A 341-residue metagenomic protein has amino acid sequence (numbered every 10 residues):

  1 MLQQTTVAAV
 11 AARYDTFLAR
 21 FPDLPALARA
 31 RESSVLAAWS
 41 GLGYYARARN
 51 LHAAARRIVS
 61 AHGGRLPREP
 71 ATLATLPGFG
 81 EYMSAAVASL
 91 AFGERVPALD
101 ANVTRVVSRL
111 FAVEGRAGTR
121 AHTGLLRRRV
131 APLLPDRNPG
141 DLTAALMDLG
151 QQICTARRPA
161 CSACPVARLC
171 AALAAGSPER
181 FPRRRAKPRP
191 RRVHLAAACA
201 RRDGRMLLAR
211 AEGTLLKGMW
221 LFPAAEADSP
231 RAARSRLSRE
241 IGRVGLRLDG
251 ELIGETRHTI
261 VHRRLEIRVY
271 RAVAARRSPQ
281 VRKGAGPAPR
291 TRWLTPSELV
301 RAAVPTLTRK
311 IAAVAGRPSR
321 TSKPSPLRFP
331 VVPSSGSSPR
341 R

Functional and structural regions predicted by a protein language model:
L2-E179, P190-R192, R243-R247: Catalytic cores of DNA base-excision repair glycosylases
Q151-R341: Intrinsically disordered, low-complexity, charged terminal extensions of DNA damage-control enzymes
